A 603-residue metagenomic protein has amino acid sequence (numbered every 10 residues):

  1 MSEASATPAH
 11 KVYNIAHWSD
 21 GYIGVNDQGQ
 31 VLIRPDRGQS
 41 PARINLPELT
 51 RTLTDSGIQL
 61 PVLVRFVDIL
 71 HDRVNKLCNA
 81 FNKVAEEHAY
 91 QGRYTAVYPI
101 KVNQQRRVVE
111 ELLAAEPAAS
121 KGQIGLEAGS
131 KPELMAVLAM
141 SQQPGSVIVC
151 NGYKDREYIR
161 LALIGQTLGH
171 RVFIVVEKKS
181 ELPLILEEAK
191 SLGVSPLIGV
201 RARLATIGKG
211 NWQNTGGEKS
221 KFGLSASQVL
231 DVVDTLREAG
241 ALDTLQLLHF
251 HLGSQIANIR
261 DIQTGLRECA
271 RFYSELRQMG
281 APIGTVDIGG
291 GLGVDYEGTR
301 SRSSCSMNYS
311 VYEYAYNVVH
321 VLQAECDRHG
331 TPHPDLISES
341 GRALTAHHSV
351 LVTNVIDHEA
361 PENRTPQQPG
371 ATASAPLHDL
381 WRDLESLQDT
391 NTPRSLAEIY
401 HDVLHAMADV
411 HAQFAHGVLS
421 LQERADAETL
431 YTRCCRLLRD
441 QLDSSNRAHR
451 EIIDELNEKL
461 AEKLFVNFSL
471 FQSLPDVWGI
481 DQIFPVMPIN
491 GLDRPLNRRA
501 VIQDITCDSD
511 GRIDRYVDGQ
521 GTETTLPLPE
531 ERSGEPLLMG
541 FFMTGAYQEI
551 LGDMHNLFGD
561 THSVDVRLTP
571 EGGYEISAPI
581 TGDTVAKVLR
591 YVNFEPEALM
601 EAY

Functional and structural regions predicted by a protein language model:
M1-Q59, R567, E575, V585-V588: Conserved, well-structured core domains of diverse proteins
P8, N75-K83, R106-A114, L134-M135 (+5 more regions): Short alpha-helical segments and helix-capping/turn motifs at coil-helix boundaries
V12, Y309, N317-V319, Q323-Y603: Charged (often Lys/Glu-rich) extended helix/loop segments that serve as interaction or gating elements
N26-R106: Low-complexity, highly charged intrinsically disordered N-terminal segments that act as targeting/localization
Q30, G38, I69, N103-Q105 (+15 more regions): Short, glycine-/Ser/Thr-/acidic-enriched flexible segments
D68-K76, D231, E268, N317: A non-catalytic, amphipathic alpha-helix used as a structural packing/dimerization or gating element in enzyme scaffolds
A89-T285, L292-E297, N308-E313, V321 (+1 more regions): Active-site-proximal beta-alpha core segment in soluble small-molecule metabolic enzymes
S301-S304, D335: Flexible inter-domain linker/hinge segments
